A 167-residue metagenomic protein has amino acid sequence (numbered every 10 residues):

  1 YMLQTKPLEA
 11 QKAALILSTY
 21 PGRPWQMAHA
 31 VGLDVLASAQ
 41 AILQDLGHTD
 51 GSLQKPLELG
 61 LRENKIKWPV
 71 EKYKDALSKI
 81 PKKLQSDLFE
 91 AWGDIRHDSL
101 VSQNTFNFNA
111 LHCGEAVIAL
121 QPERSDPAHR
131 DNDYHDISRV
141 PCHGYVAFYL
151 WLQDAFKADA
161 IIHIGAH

Functional and structural regions predicted by a protein language model:
Y1-E9, F106-A110: Short boundary motifs at domain starts and secondary-structure transition points
M2-L3, Q26-L33, D136-R139: Generic amphipathic alpha-helical segments used as scaffolds and interaction surfaces in large, multi-domain proteins
L3, D45-T49, A155: Change "in soluble alpha/beta enzymes" to "in soluble alpha/beta proteins
A10-K12, E115, A158-D159: A general structural motif
S18-E123: Extended, H/D-rich, highly charged conserved domains that either
A128-V140: Short, basic, glycine/proline-bearing loop/turn elements
S138-H167: Structured mid-domain segments that build the active-site/substrate or prosthetic-cofactor binding neighborhood
